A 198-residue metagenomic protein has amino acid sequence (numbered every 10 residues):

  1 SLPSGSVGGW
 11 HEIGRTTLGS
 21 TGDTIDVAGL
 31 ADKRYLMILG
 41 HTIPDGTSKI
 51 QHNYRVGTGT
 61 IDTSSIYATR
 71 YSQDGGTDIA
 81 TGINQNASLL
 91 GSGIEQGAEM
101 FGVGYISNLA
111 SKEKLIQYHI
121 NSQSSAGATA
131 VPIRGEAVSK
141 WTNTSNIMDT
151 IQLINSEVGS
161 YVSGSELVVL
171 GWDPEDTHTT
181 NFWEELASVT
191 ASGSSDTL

Functional and structural regions predicted by a protein language model:
S1-L198: Surface-exposed molecular-recognition determinants
